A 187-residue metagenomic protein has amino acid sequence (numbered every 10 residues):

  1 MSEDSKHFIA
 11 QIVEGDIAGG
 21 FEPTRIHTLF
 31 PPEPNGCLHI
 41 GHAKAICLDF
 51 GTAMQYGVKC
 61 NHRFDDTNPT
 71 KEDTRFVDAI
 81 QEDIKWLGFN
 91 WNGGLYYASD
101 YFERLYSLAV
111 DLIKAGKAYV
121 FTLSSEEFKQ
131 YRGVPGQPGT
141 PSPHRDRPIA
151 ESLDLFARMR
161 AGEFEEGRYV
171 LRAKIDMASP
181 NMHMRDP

Functional and structural regions predicted by a protein language model:
S5, L38-G41, E72, Y97-R104 (+3 more regions): Catalytic cores of large soluble enzymes that bind and process phosphate-bearing ligands
S5-E14, A18-Q81: N-terminal catalytic cores of NTP/NDP-binding nucleotidyl/phosphoryl-transfer enzymes
I12-D16, T52-Y56, D83, L87 (+3 more regions): Generic, well-ordered alpha-helical scaffold segments in large soluble proteins
R25-H27, V58-N61, G94-L95, K117-A118 (+1 more regions): Beta-sheet entry/capping signal
A45, D49, F76, L105-L108 (+2 more regions): Alpha-helical packing segments of well-folded alpha/beta enzyme cores
D66-N68, T74, Q81, D111-P187: Active-site cores that bind ATP or allylic diphosphates and position pyrophosphate for catalysis
F76-F102, L108-A109, G116-Y119: A glycine-rich helix N-cap at a beta->alpha junction
